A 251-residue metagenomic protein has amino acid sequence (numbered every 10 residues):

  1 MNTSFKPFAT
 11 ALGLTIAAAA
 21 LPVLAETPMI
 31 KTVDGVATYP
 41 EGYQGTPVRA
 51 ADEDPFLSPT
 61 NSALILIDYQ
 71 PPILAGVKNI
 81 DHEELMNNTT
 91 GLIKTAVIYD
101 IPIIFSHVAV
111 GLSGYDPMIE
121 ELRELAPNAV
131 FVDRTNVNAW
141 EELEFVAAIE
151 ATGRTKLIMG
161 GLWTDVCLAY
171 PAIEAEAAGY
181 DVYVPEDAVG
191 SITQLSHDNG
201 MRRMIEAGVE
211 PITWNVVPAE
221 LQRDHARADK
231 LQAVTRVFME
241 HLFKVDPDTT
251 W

Functional and structural regions predicted by a protein language model:
N2-A11: Bacterial N-terminal signal peptides that target proteins for export
A11-G13, V23: Cleavable N-terminal signal peptides
A25-A63, G111-W251: Active-site-adjacent betaalpha module
N61-S62, V77-A96, D100-F105: A short alpha/beta connector and helix-capping loop motif
A63-Y69: N-terminal nucleotide-binding beta1-loop-alpha1 segment
Y69, F105-H107, E186: A cross-domain feature marking catalytic cores of carbohydrate-active enzymes and several ubiquitous metabolic/repair
Q70-G76: Short acidic, Gly/Ser-rich segments with clustered Asp/Glu that frequently serve as metal-coordination loops in enzyme
